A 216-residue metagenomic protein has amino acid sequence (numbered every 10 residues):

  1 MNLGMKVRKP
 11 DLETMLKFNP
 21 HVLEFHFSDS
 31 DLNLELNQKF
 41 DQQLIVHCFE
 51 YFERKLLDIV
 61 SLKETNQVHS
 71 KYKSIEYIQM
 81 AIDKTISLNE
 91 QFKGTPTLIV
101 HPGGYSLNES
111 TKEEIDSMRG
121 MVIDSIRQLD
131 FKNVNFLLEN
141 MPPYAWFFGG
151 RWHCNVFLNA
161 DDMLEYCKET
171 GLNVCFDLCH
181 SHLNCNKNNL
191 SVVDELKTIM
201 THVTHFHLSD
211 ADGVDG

Functional and structural regions predicted by a protein language model:
M1-I82, L172-N173: N-terminal pre-domain/capping segments
N2-G4, P20-E24, D41-I45, T95-I99 (+5 more regions): Structural preference for beta-strand elements that scaffold enzyme active sites
K6-M15, H21-N37, R54-L56, S106-S110 (+4 more regions): Acidic-and-aromatic substrate-binding clefts and catalytic sites of carbohydrate-active enzymes
P10-L12, D162, E195: Short acidic active-site motifs
E13-L16, R127, L196-K197: Leucine-rich repeat
N37-F40, F92, L196-H202: Short, conserved loop/helix-junction motifs that constitute active-site signature segments in enzyme catalytic cores
K55-K71, R151-F157, H180-G216: Gly/Pro-rich active-site loop or hairpin
D58-N173, L183: Active-site acidic/histidine proton-transfer and metal-coordination neighborhood in alpha/beta enzyme cores
